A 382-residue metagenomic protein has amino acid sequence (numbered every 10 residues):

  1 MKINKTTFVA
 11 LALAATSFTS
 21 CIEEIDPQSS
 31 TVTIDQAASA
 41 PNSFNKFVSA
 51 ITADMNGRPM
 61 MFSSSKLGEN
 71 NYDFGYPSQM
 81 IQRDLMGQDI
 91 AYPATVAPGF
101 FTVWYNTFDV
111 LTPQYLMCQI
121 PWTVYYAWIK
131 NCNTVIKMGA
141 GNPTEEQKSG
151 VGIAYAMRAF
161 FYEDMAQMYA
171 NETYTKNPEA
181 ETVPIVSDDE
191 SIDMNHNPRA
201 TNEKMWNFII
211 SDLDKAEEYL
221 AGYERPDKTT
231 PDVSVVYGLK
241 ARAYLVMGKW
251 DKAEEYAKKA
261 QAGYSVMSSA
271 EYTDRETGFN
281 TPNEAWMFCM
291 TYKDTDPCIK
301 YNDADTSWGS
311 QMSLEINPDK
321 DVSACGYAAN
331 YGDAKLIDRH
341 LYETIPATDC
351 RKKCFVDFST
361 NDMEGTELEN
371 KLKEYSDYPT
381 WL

Functional and structural regions predicted by a protein language model:
M1-T19: Sec-dependent bacterial lipoprotein signal peptides
C21-Q79, D274, P318, C325-G326 (+3 more regions): Membrane-proximal, proline-rich intrinsically disordered regions
V32-A38, N71-Y76, N171-E179, G222-S307: Short, surface-exposed recognition loops and adjoining beta-strand edges that mediate ligand/DNA contacts, enriched
A94-Y169, A200-E203, K215-Y223, L382: Conserved, well-structured interaction surfaces
M168-N207: Short coil/linker segments at helix-helix boundaries
N202, Y342-L382: Flexible, polar/acidic helix-loop-strand segments at domain edges
